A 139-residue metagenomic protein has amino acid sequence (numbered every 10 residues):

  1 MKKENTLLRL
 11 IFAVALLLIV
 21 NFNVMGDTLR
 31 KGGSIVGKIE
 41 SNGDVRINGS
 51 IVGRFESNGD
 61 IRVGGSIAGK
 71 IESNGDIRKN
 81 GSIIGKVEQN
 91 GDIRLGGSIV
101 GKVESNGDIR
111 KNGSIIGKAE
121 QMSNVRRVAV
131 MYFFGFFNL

Functional and structural regions predicted by a protein language model:
K2-V52, S57-R62, S66-A68, S73-N74 (+2 more regions): Long terminal segments
